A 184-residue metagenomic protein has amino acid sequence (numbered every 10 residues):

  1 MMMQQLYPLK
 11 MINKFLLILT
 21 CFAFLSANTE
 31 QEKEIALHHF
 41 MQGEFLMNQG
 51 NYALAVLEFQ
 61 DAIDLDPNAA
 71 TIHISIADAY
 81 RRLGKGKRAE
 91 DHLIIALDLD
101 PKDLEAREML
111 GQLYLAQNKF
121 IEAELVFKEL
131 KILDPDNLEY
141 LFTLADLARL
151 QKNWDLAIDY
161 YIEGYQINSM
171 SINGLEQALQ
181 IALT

Functional and structural regions predicted by a protein language model:
Q31, L65, L99, I132-L133 (+1 more regions): Structural marker of alpha-solenoid helical repeat scaffolds
E34-L65, R82: Alpha-helical segment of the N-proximal tetratricopeptide repeat
A36-L37, A70-T71, L104-E105, L138-E139 (+1 more regions): Helix-start (N-cap) detector for alpha-helical repeat units in TPR-like alpha-solenoids, especially tetratricopeptide
M41, S75, M109, T143 (+1 more regions): Canonical tetratricopeptide repeat
N48-Q49, R82-L83, A116-Q117, L150-Q151 (+1 more regions): Register position in tetratricopeptide repeats
D61-A62, I95-A96, E129-L130, E163-G164: Canonical positions in the second alpha-helix
